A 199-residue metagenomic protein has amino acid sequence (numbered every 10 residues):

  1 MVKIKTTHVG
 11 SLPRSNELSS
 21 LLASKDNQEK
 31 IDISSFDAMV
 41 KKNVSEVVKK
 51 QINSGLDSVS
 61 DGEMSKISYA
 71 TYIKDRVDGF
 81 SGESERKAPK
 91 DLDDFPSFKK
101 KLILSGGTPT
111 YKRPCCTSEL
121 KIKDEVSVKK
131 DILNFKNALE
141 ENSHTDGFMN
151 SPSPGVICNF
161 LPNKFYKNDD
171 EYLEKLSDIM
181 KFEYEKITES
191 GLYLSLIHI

Functional and structural regions predicted by a protein language model:
M1-I197: Domain-level signal for soluble alpha/beta catalytic cores
